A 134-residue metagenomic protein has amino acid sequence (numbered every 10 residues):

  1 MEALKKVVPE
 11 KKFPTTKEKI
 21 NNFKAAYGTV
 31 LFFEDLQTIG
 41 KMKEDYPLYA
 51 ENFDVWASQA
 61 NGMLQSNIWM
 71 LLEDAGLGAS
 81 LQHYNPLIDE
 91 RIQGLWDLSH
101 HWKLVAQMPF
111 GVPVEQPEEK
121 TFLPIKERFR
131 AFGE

Functional and structural regions predicted by a protein language model:
M1-N61: Glycine/small-residue-rich phosphate/adenosyl-binding loop
K24, H101-L104: A short, structural micro-pattern
A26-T29, A75, A106: Generic beta-strand structural signal
L36, Y46-G94: Small-aliphatic-rich amphipathic alpha-helix that forms the alpha element of a beta-alpha
K41-D45, R91, E119-T121: A short secondary-structure junction signal
D74, H100-H101: Arginine/glycine-rich "motif VI" loop of SF2 helicases in the C-terminal RecA-like domain
Q93-H100, Q116-K120: Short proline/glycine-enriched turn/loop segments at secondary-structure junctions
L104-E134: C-terminal helix-cap and adjacent tail motif
